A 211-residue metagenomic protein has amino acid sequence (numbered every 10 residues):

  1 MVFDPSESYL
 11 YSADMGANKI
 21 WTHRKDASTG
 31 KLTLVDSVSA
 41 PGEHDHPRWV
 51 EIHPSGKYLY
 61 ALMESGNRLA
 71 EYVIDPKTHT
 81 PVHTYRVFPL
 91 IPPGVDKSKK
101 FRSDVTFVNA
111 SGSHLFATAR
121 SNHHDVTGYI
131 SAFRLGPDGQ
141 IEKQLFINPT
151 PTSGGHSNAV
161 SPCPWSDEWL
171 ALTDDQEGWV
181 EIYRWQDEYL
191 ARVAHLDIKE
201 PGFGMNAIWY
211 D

Functional and structural regions predicted by a protein language model:
M1-Y9, A40-Y58, L90-G112, T150-W169 (+1 more regions): Beta-rich, blade/repeat-based domains predominating in secreted/periplasmic proteins but also intracellular
D4, S12-M15, H53, A61-S65 (+2 more regions): Conserved beta-strand positions in repeat-built beta-propeller and related beta-rich domains
G16, D26, S65, D75 (+4 more regions): Residue-level signature of beta-propeller blades and closely related beta-rich strand-turn architectures in secreted
N18-T22, N67-Y72, D125-S131, G178-Y183: Structural motif
H23-K31, Y72-H83, A132-E142, Y183-A191: Short loop/turn segments immediately following beta-strands, especially the blade-tip and inter-blade linker loops
L32-S39, P81-P92, Q140-T150, A191-K199: Beta-propeller fold detector
Y129-I182: C-terminal hydrophobic structural anchor segments that stabilize assembly/packing rather than catalytic chemistry
T173-D211: Blade-level signature of beta-propeller repeat domains, shared across WD40, Kelch, NHL, RCC1 and BNR/Asp-box propellers
